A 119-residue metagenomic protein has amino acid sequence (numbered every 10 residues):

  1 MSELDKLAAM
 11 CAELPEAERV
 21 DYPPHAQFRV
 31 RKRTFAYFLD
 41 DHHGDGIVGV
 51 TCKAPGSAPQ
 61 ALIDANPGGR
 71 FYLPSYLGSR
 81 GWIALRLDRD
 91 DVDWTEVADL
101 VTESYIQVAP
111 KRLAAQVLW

Functional and structural regions predicted by a protein language model:
M1-W119: Charge-dense, helix-prone N-terminal extensions
